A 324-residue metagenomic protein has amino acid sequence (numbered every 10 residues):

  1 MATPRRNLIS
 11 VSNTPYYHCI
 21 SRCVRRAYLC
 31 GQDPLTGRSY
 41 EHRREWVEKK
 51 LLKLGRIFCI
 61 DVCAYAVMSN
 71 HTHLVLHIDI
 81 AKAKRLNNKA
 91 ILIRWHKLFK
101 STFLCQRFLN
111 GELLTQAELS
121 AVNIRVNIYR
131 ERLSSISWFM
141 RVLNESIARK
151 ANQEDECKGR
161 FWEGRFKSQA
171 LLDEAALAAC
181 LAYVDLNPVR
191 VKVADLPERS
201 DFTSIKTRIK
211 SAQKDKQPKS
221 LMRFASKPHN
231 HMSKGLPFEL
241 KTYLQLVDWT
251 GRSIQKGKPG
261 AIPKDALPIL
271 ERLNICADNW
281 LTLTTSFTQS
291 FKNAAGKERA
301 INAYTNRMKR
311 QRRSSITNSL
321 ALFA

Functional and structural regions predicted by a protein language model:
M1-A324: Short catalytic/metal-binding and nucleic-acid-binding patches
